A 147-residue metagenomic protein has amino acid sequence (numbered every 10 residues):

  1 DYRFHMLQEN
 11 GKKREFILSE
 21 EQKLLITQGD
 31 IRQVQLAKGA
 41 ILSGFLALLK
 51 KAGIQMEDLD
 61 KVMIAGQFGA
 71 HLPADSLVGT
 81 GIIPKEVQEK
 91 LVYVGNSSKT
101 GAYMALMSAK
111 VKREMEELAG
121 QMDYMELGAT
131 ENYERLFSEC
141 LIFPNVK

Functional and structural regions predicted by a protein language model:
D1-K147: Helical "lid/coupling" subdomains associated with nucleotide-phosphate turnover
